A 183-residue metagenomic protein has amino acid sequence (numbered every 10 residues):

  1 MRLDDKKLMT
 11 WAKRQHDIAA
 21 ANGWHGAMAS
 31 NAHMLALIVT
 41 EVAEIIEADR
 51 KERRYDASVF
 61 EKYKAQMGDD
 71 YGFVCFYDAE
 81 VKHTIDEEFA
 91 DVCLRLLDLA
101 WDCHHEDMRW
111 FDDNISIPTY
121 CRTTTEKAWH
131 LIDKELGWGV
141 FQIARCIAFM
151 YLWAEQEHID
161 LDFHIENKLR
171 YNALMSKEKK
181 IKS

Functional and structural regions predicted by a protein language model:
M1-S183: Flexible "arm" and connector segments at domain edges
